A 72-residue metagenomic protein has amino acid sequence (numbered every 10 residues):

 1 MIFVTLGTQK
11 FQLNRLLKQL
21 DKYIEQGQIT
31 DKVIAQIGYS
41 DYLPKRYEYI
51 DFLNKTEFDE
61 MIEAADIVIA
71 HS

Functional and structural regions predicted by a protein language model:
M1-A64: Donor-nucleotide binding loops and adjacent catalytic segments primarily of GT-B fold Leloir glycosyltransferases
R15, H71-S72: Short glycine/serine/threonine-rich phosphate/pyrophosphate-binding segments that cradle anionic phosphate groups
E63-H71: Acidic donor-binding loop of glycosyltransferase active sites
